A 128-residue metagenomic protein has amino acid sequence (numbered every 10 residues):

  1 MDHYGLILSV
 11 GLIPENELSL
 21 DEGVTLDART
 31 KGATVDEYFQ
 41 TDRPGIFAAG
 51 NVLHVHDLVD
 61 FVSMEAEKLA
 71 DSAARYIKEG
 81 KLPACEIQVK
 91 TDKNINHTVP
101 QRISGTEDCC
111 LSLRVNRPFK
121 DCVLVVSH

Functional and structural regions predicted by a protein language model:
M1-E17, E107-H128: A Rossmann-like FAD-binding core segment of flavoenzymes
Y4-H56: FAD-site-proximal beta/loop scaffold in flavoenzymes
D21-T25, M64-E65, S127-H128: Short, solvent-exposed amphipathic alpha-helical segments in soluble enzyme and RNA/protein-processing domains
E22, R29-K31, P83-C85, E107-C109 (+1 more regions): Generic structural motif recognizing short loop/turn segments at the entrances and edges of beta-strands
D36, K90, P100, R114-N116 (+1 more regions): A structural detector for beta-sheet-dominated domains
D42-R43, S63-M64, A70, A74-Y76 (+2 more regions): Non-transmembrane, interaction-prone segments in cytosolic or luminal domains
A49-D92, N96-T98: A conserved FAD-binding loop/helix module that cradles the flavin
Q101-T106: Short, solvent-exposed loop/linker segments at the N-terminal edge of repeated beta-sheet extracellular domains
